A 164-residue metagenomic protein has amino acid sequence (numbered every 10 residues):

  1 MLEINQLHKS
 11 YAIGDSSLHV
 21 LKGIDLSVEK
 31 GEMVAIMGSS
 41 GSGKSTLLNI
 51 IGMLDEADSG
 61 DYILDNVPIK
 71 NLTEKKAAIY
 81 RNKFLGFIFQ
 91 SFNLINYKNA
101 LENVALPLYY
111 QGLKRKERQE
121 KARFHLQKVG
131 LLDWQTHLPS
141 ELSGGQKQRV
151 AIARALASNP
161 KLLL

Functional and structural regions predicted by a protein language model:
L2-L164: ABC family nucleotide-binding domain
